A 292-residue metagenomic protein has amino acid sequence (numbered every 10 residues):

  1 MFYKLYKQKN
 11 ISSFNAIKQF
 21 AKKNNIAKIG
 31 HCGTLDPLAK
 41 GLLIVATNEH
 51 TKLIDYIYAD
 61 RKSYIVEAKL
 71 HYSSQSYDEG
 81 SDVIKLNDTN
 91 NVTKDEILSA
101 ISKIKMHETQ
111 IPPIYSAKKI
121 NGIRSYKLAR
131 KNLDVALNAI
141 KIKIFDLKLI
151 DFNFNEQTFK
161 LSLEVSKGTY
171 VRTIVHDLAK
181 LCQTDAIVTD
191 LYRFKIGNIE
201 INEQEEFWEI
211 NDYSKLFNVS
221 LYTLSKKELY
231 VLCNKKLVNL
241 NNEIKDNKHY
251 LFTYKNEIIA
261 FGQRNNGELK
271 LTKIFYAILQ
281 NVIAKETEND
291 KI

Functional and structural regions predicted by a protein language model:
M1-L35, A39-L42, D60, D95-E96 (+1 more regions): Accessory RNA 3′-end/elbow-binding domains used by RNA modification enzymes
V45: Phosphate-centric recognition/catalysis
N48-T51, S73: Short, charged/polar surface micro-motifs in flexible loops or helix N-caps
Y56-P112: Acidic, low-complexity central loop/insert segments
M106, L137-A139, F152-N155, I196-G197: Short, conserved beta-turn/loop elements at beta-strand boundaries and strand-helix junctions
Y115-F145: Extended alpha-helical targeting/anchoring segments, especially N-terminal organellar/secretory targeting helices
A129, T158-N198: Pseudouridine synthase
K141-F159: Helix-hairpin-helix/helix-loop-helix acidic hairpins
